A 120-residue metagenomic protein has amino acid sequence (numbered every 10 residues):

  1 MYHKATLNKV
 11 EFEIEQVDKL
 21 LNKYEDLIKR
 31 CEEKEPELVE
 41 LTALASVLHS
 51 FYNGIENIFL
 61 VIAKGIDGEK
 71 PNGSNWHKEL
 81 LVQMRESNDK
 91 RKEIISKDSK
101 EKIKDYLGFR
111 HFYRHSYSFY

Functional and structural regions predicted by a protein language model:
M1-Y120: Solvent-exposed interaction patches of small proteins and small membrane subunits
